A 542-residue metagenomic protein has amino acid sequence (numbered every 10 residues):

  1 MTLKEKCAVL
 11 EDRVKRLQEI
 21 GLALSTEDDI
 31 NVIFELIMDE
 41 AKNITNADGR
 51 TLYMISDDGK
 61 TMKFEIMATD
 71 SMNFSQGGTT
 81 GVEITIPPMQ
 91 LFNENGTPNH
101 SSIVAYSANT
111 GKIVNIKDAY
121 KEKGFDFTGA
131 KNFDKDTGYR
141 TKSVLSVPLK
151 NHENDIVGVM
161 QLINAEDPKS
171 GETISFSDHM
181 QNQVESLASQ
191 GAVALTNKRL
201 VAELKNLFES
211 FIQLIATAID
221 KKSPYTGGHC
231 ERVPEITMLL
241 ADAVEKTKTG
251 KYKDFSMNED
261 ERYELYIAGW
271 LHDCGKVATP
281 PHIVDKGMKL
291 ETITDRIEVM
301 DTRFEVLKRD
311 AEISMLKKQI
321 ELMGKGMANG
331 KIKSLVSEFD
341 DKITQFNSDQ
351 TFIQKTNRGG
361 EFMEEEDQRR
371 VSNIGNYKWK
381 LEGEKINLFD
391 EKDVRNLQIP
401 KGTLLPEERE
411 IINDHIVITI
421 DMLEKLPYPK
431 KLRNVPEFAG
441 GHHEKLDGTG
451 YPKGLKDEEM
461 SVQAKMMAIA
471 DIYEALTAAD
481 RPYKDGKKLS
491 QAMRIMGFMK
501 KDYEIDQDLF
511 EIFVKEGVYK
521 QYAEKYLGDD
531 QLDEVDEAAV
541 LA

Functional and structural regions predicted by a protein language model:
M1-C7, D126, K135, R140 (+5 more regions): Regulatory loop-to-helix N-cap segments in sensory/regulatory domains that couple ligand/signal detection
M1-L36, N43-I44, I66, L200-L214 (+1 more regions): Signal-transmission linkers at sensory-effector interfaces
T26-G78, P98-S101, T226-G227, L240-E264 (+1 more regions): Helix-loop-beta substructure at the N-terminus of cytosolic sensory domains that couple signal/ligand detection
T51-P98, K121-E122, M160, D295 (+5 more regions): GAF sensory/regulatory domain recognition with acknowledged cross-activation on helical regulatory dimers
M72-R140, K380, Q398-I399, L405-P406 (+2 more regions): Regulatory sensory and allosteric helical modules in signal-transduction proteins and certain transcription factors
N109-I113, V159-M160, N182-A202, A218 (+4 more regions): Signal-transmission/dimerization alpha-helices at domain junctions
K142-E153, G158: A short, aliphatic-rich beta-strand micro-motif
S175-H179, I215, D285-I313, K380 (+3 more regions): Divalent-cation-assisted or electrostatically stabilized phosphate/pyrophosphate-binding catalytic cores
